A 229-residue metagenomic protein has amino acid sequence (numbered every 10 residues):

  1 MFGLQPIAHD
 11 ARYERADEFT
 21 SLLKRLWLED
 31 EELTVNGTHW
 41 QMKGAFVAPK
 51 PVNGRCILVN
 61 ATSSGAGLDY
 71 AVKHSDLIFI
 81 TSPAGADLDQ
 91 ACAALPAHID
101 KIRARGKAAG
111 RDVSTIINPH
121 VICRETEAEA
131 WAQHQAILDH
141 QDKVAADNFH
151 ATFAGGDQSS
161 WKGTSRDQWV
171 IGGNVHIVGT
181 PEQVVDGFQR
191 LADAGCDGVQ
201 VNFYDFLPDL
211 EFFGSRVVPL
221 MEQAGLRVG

Functional and structural regions predicted by a protein language model:
M1-F2, D197-V201: Active-site groove signature of glycoside hydrolases
F2-Q5, H9-N53, S82-A194, E222-G229: An alpha-helical appendage that flanks or caps ligand/catalytic pockets
V52, S64-D69: Loop-centered beta-sheet repeat module
I57-A61, D76-T81, V113-H120, V199-N202: Hydrophobic faces of well-ordered beta-strands that scaffold small-molecule active sites in alpha/beta enzyme cores
T62-S63, E125, D205-P208: Short beta->alpha linker loops
L68-V72, Q189: Alpha-helical segments flanking ligand/cofactor-binding loops in enzyme cores
K73-H74, A194: Structural motif
V185-Q189, Q200-G214, P219, A224: Substrate-recognition/cap regions that form aromatic- and gly/pro-loop-enriched pockets for small-molecule ligands
